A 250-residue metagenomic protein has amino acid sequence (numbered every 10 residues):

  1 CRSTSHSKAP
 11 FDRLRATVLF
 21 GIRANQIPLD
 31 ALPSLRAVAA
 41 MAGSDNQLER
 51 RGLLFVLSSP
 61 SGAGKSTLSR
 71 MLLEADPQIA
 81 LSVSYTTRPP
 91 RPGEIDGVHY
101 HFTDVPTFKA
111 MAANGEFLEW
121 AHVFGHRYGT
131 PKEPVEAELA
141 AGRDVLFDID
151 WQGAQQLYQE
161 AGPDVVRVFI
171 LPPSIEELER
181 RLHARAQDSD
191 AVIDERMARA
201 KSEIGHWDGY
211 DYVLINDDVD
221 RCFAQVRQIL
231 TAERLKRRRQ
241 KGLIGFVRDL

Functional and structural regions predicted by a protein language model:
P10, R15-T17, P33-V38, F108: Short Gly/Ser/Thr- and charged-rich N-terminal loops/segments that act as flexible capping/hinge elements
N25-L54: Extreme N-terminal, non-catalytic leader segments that precede Walker-type/kinase nucleotide-binding cores
M41-S44, Q187-D188, S202-L250: NTP-dependent small-molecule kinase module
S58-P60: P-loop (Walker A) phosphate-binding loop of NTP-binding proteins
K65: Conserved lysine of the Walker
Q78-P90: Short beta-strand-centered segment that lines the nucleotide-binding/catalytic pocket of NTP-utilizing
K109-E116, T130-A186: ATP-dependent NMP and nucleoside kinases share a basic, alpha-helical "lid"
